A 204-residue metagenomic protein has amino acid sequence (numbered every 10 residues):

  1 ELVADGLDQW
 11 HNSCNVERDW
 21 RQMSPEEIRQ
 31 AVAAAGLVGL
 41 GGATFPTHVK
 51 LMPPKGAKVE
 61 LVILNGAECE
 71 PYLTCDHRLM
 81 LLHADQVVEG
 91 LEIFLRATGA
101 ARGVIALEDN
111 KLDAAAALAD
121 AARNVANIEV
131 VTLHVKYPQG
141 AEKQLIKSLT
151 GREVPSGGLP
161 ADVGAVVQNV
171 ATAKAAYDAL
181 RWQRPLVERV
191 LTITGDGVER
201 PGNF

Functional and structural regions predicted by a protein language model:
E1-L149: Iron-sulfur-cluster electron-transfer modules
A101-F204: Hydrophobic alpha-helical positions that pack around
